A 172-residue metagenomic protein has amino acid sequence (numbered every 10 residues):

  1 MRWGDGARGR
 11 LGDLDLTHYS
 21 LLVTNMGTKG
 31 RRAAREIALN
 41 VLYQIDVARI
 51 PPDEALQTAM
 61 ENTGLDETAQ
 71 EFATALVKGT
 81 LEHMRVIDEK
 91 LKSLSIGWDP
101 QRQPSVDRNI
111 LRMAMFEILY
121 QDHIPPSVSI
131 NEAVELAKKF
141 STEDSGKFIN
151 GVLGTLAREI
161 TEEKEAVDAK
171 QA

Functional and structural regions predicted by a protein language model:
R2-W3, D13, Y19-A172: N-terminal interaction/assembly modules
D5-R8: Collagen-like Gly-X-Y triplet repeats in extracellular proteins
